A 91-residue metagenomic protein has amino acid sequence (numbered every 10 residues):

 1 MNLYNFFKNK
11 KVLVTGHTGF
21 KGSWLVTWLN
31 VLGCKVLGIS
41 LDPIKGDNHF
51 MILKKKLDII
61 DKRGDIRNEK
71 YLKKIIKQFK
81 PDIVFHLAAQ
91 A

Functional and structural regions predicted by a protein language model:
M1-A91: N-terminal Rossmann-like NAD(P)+-binding domain of SDR-like oxidoreductases, especially those catalyzing
